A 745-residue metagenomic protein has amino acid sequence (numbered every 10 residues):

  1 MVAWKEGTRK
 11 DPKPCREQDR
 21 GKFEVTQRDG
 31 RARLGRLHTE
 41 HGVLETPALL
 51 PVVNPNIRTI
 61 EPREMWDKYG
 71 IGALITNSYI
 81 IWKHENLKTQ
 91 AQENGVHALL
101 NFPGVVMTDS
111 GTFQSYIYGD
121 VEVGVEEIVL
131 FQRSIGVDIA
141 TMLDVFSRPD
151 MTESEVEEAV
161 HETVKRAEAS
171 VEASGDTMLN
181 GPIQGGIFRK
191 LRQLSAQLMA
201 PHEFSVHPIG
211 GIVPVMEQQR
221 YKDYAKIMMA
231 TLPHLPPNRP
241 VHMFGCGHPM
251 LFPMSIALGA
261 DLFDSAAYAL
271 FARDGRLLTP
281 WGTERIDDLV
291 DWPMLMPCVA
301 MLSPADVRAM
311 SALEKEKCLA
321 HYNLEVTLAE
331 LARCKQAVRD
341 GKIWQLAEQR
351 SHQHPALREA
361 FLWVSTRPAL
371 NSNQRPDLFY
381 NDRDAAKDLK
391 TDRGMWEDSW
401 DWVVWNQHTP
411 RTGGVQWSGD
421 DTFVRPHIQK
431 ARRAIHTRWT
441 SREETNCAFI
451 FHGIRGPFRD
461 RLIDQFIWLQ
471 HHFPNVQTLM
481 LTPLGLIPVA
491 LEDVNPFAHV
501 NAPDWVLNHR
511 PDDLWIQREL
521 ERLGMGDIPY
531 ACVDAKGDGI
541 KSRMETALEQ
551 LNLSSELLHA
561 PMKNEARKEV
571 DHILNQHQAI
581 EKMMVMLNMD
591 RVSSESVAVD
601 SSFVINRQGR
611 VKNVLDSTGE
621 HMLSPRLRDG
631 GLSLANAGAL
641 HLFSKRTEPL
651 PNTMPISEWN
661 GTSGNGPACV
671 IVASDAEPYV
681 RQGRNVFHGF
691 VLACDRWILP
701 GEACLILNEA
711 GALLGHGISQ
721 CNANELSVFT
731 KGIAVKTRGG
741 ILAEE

Functional and structural regions predicted by a protein language model:
V2-C15, H161-V164, V171-P297, M301: Glycine-rich phosphate/ribose-binding loops and adjacent secondary-structure elements that form binding surfaces
V2-G175, D388-E444, A448-G524, D538-N552: Non-catalytic, usually N-terminal nucleic-acid engagement modules in DNA/RNA processing proteins
S78-I80, T112, V145, G211-P214 (+3 more regions): Short, acidic/turn-prone active-site loops that include or flank metal/cofactor- and phosphate-binding residues
Q132, G341, G701: Residue-level signal for inorganic ion chemistry
A266-A360: Gly/Ser/Thr/Ala-enriched C-terminal appendages of enzymes
L357, F361-D398, W402: Flexible, glycine-rich loop/tail regions that form catalytic "lids" or insertion modules at the edges of active sites
V404-H472, G485, A498-D504, D538-E745: Polybasic, low-complexity RNA-engagement segments
P529-K541: Acidic beta-strand-to-loop metal/phosphate-binding motif
